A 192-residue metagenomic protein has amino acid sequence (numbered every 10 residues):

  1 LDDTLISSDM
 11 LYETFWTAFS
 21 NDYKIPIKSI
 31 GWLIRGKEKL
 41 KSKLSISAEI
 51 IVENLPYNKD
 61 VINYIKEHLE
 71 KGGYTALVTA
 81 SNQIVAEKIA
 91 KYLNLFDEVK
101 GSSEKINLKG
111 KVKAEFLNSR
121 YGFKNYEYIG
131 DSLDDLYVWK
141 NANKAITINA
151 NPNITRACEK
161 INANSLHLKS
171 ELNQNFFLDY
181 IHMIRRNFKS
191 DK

Functional and structural regions predicted by a protein language model:
L1-S45: Active-site neighborhood of HAD-like aspartate-dependent phosphohydrolases
E49: Membrane-interfacial amphipathic helices and adjacent loop/beta segments that form the lipid-substrate binding surface
E53-K192: C-terminal cap/substrate-recognition subdomain and adjoining C-terminal extension of metal-dependent phosphatase-like
